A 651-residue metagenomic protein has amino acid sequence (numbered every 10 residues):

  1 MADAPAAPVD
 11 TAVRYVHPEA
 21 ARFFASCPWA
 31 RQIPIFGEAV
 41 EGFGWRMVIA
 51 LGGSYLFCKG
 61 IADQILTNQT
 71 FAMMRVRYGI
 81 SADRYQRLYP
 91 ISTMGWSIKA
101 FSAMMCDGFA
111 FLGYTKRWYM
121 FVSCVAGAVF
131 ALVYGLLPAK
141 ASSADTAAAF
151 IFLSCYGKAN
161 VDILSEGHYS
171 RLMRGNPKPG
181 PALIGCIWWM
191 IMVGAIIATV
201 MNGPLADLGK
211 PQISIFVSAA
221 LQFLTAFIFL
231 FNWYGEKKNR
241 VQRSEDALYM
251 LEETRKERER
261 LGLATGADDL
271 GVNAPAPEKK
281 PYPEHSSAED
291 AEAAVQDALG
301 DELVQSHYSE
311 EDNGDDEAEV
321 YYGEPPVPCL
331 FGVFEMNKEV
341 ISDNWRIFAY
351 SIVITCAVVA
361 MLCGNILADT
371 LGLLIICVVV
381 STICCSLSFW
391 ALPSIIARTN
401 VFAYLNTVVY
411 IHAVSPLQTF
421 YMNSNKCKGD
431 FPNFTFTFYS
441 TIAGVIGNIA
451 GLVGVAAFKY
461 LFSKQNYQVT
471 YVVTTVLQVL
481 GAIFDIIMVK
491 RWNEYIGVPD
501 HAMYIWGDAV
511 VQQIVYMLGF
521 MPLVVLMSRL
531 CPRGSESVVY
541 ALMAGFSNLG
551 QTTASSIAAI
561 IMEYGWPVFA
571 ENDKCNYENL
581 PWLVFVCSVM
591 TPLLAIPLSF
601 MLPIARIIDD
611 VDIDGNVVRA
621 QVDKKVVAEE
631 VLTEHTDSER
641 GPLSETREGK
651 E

Functional and structural regions predicted by a protein language model:
A2-M47, V129, P138-A148, N160 (+3 more regions): Intracellular loop-helix junctions on the cytosolic face of multi-pass helical membrane proteins
A50, I80-M94, P179-C186, D343-F348 (+5 more regions): Loop-to-transmembrane helix entry
F57, F130, A141-V161, Y404-L405 (+1 more regions): Hydrophobic core of transmembrane alpha-helices in multi-pass small-molecule transporters, especially MFS/SLC-type
S92-K99, K178-V200, A206, G444-A450 (+1 more regions): Glycine-rich segments within core transmembrane alpha-helices of 12-TM secondary carriers
G95-S102, V380-C384, Y439-K464, T474-I486: Transmembrane alpha-helices of Major Facilitator/SLC transporters
G108-C124, G209, Y460-V479: Cytoplasmic membrane-interface "Motif A"-like loop-to-helix N-cap segments of 12-TM Major Facilitator Superfamily
G113-W118, P204-Q222, G364-I375, N466-T470 (+1 more regions): A membrane-interface helix-boundary motif in multi-pass transporters
F121-S142, V476-V498: C-terminal ends and interior cores of transmembrane alpha-helices in multi-pass membrane transporters/permeases
